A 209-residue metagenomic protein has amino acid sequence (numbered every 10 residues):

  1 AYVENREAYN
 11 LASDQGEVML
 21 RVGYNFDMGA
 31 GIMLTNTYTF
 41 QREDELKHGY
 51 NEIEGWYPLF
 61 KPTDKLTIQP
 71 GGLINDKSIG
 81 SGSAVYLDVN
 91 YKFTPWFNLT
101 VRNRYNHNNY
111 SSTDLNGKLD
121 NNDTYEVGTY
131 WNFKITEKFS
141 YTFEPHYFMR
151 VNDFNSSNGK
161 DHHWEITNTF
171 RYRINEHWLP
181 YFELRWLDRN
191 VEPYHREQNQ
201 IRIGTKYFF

Functional and structural regions predicted by a protein language model:
A1-N75, D161, K206: Transmembrane beta-barrel domains of Gram-negative outer membranes and organellar outer membranes
N5-L11, F26, N36-D44, G72-S78 (+6 more regions): Transmembrane beta-strands of outer-membrane beta-barrel pores
D14-V22, K47-E52, S81-V85, L119-V127 (+2 more regions): Residues that define the transmembrane beta-barrel architecture of outer-membrane proteins
R21-G23, E54-P58, Y86-K92, G128-Y130 (+2 more regions): Outer-membrane beta-barrel architecture
F26-N36, F60-P70, P95-V101, E137-F143 (+2 more regions): Repeated loop/turn-to-beta-strand initiation elements of outer-membrane beta-barrel proteins
P62-L66, G82-N152: Detector for outer-membrane/organellar transmembrane beta-barrel domains, recognizing the amphipathic beta-strand
T142-N175, Y181-L187, P193-Y194: Outer membrane beta-barrel transmembrane domains
Y172, R196-F209: Outer-membrane beta-barrel "beta-signal"
